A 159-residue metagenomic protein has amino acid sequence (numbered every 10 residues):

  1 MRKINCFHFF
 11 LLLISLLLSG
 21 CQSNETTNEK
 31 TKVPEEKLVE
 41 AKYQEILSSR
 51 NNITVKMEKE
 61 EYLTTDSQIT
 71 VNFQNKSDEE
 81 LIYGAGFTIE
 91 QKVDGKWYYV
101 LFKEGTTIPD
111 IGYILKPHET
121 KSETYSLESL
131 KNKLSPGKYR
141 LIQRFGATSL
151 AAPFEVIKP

Functional and structural regions predicted by a protein language model:
M1-F9: Bacterial N-terminal signal peptides that target proteins for export
R2-K3, Q91, R140: Basic side chains
H8-L11, E155: Compositionally biased, low-structure terminal segments
L17-G20: C-terminal motif of bacterial Sec signal peptides marking the signal peptidase cleavage site
Q22-Y99, R144-P159: Primarily secretory-pathway and cell-envelope proteins
F102-K138, R144-F145: Short, solvent-exposed, Trp/other aromatic-anchored flexible loops in extracytoplasmic proteins
